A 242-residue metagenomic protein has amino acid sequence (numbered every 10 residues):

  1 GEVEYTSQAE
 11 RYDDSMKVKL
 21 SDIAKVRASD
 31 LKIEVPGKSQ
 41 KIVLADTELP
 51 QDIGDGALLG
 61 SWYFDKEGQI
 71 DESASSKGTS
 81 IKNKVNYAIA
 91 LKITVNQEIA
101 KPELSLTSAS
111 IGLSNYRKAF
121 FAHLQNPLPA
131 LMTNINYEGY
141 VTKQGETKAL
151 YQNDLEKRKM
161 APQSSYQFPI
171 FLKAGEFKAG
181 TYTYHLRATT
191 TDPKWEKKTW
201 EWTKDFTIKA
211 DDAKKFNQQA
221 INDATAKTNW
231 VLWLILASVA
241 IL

Functional and structural regions predicted by a protein language model:
G1-A45, I135-Q152, P162: Surface-exposed binding patches on compact interaction domains or structured appendages
E2-D13, E48-E98, E176-A220: Terminal connector regions
K38, A109, V239-L242: Short, intrinsically disordered, charge-balanced linker/junction segments flanking boundaries in proteins
K41-L49, F168-F171: Short edge beta-strand/strand-turn motifs with a hydrophobic/aromatic core and a Ser/Thr and/or Pro "cap." The feature
K41-V43, D55-S61, Y116-F120: Short, solvent-exposed loop/turn segments enriched in Ser/Thr/Gly
Q97-L232: Membrane-proximal extracellular "stem/stalk" segments of glycoproteins immediately N-terminal to a transmembrane helix
N229-L242: Selective detector of the "anchor" transmembrane alpha-helix that sits immediately C-terminal
